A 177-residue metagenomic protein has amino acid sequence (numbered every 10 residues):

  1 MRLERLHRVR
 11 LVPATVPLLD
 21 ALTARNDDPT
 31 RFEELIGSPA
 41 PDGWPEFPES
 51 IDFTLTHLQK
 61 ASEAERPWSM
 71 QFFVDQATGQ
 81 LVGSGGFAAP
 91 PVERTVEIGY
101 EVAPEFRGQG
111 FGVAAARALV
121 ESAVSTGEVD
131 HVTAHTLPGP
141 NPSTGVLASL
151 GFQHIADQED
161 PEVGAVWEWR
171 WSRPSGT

Functional and structural regions predicted by a protein language model:
M1-E97, A103-E105, E121-S122, T126 (+2 more regions): GNAT-family acyltransferases
Y100-V102, G108-S122, G145-S149: Conserved acetyl-CoA-binding loop-helix of GNAT-fold acetyltransferases
G110, P142, G164: Residues that form or flank phosphate/diphosphate-binding pockets in enzymes that use nucleotide phosphates
A116, T133-A134, D157: Residue-level detector of family-conserved "landmark" positions at structurally sensitive sites
A134-T144: Conserved beta-strand-loop-alpha-helix junction that forms the acyl-donor binding cleft
